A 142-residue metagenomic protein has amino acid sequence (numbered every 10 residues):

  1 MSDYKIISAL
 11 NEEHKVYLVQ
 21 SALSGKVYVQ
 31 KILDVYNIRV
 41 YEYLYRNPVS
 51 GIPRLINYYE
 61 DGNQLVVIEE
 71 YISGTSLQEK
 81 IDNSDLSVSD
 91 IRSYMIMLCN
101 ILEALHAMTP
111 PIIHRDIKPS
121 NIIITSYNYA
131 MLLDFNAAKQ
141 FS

Functional and structural regions predicted by a protein language model:
E12-I38: ATP-binding glycine-rich loop module of kinase domains
P48-N57: Conserved HxN/HPN-centered segment at the entrance to the catalytic loop of eukaryotic protein kinase-like domains
G62-S76: Conserved short submotifs of the Hanks-type protein kinase catalytic core that shape the nucleotide-binding pocket
L77-L86: AlphaC helix of the protein kinase catalytic domain
H106-I124: Catalytic-loop of the protein kinase fold
M131-D134: Pre-DFG segment of protein kinase catalytic domains
